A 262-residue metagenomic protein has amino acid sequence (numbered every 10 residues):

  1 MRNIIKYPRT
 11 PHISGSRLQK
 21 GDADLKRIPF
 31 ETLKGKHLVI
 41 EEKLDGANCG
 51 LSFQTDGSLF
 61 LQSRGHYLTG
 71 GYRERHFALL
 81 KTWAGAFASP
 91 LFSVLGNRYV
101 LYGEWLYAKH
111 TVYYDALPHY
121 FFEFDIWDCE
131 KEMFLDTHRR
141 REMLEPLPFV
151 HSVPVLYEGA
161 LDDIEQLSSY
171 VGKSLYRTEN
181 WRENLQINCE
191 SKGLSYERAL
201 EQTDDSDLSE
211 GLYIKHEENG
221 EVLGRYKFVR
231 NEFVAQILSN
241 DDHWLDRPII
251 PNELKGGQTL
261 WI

Functional and structural regions predicted by a protein language model:
M1-I262: Core nucleotide-handling region used for phosphoryl-transfer chemistry
